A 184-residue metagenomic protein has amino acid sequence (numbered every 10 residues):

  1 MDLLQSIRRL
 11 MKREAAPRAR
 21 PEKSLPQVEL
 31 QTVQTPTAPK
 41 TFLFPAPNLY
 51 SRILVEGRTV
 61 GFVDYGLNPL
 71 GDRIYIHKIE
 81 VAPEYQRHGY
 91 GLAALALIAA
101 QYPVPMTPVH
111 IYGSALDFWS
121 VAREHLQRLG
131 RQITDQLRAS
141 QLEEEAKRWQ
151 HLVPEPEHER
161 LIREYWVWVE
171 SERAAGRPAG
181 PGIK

Functional and structural regions predicted by a protein language model:
D2-Q27, T35-P69, R73, V104-K184: Terminal substrate-recognition subdomain of acyl/acetyltransferases
D72-P83: Conserved acetyl-CoA binding element of GNAT-fold acetyltransferases
V81, R87-A100: Conserved acetyl-CoA-binding loop-helix of GNAT-fold acetyltransferases
